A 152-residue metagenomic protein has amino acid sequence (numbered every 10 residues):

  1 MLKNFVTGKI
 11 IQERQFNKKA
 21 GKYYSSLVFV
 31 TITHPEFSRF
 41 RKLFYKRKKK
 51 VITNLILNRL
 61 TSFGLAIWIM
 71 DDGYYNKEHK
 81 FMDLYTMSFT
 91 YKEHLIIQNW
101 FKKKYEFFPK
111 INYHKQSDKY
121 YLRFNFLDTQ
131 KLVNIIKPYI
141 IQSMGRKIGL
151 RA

Functional and structural regions predicted by a protein language model:
M1-A152: Internal intein/HINT superfamily modules and their associated LAGLIDADG
